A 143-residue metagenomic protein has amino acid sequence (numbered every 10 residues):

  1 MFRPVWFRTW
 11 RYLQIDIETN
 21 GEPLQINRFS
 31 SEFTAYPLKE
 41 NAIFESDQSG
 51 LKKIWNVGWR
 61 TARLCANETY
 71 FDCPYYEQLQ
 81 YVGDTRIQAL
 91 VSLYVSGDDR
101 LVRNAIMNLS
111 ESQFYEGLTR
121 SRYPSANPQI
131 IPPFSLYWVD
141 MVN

Functional and structural regions predicted by a protein language model:
M1-K53: Extended acidic/polar, glycine-enriched regions that form or flank non-catalytic beta-rich accessory modules
R3, T69-V82, Y123-S135: Solvent-exposed loop and edge beta-strand segments that line ligand/cofactor-binding and catalytic clefts
R8, K39-Y76, Q80, R100-N108: Low-complexity, Ser/Thr/Pro/Gly-enriched N-terminal "stalk/linker" regions
E18-R28, L51, L93-I106, Q113: Structural helix-adjacent loops and short alpha-helical linkers that scaffold large soluble proteins
R28-T34, V57-N67, N108-T119, W138: Active-site-adjacent bridging/hinge elements
Y76-S96: Extended ligand-binding clefts on enzyme/binding-domain cores
G97-N143: Helix-terminus loop motifs that line ligand-binding clefts
